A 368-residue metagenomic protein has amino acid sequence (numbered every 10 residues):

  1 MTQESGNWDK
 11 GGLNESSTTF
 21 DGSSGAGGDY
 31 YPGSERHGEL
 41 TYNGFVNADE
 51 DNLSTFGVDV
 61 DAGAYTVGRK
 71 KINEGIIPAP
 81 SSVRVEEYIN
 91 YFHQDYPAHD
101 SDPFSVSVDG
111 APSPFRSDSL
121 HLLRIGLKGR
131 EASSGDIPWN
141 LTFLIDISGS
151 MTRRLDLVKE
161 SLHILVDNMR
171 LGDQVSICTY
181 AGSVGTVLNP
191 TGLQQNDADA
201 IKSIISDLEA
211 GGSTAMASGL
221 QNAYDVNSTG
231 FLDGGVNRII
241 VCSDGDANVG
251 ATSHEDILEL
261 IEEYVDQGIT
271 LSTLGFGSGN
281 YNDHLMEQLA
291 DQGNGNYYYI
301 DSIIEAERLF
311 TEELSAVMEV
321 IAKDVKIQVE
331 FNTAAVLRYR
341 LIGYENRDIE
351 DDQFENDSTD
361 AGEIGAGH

Functional and structural regions predicted by a protein language model:
M1-N7: Bacterial Sec-dependent N-terminal signal peptides
G6, G12, T18-G25: The feature marks either
F20-S82, D100-L123, G129, S133-L141 (+4 more regions): An acidic, Ser/Thr-enriched
V67, E87, S161-I164: Long, highly charged amphipathic alpha-helices
I72-G75, F92-D95, L208, G293 (+1 more regions): Alpha-helix boundary/capping residues
S82-P97: Compact soluble domain cores
S107-K326: Exposed acidic/Ser/Thr-rich ligand/metal-binding surfaces
